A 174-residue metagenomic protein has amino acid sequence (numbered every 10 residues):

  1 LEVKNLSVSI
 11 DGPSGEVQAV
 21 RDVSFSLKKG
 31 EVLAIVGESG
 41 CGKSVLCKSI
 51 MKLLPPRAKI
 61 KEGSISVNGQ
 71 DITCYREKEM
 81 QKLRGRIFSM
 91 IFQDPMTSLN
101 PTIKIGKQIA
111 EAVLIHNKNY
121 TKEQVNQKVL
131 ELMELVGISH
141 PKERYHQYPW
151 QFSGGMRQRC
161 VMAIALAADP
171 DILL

Functional and structural regions predicted by a protein language model:
S9-D22, L53-K59, Y75-E79, T102 (+1 more regions): A short, flexible loop at the N-terminus of ABC-type nucleotide-binding domains that lies
V36-G37: The feature captures the beta-strand-to-loop junction immediately N-terminal to the Walker
K59-D71: Conserved ABC transporter NBD signature motif
D71, E123-E143: Conserved ABC ATPase "signature" region
G85, W150, A168: Conserved signature/switch motifs of ABC ATPase nucleotide-binding domains
I109, M162: Hydrophobic anchor residue at the start of the ABC signature
